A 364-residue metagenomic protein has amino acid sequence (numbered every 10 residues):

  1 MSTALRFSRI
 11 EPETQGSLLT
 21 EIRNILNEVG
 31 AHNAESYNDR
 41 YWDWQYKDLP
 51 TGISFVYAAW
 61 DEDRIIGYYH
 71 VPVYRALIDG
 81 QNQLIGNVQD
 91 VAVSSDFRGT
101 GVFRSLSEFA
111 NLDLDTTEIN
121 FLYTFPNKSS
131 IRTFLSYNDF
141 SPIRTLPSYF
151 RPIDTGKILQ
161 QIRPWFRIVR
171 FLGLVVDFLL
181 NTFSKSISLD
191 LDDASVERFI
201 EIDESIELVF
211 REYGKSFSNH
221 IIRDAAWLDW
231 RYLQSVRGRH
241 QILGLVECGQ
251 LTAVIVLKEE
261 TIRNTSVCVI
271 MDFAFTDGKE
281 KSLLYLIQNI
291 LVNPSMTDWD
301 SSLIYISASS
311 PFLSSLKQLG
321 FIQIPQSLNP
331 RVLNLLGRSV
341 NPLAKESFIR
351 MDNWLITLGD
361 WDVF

Functional and structural regions predicted by a protein language model:
M1-I65, V73, Q83-N87, I162-A226 (+3 more regions): Short amphipathic alpha-helix that is part of the acyltransferase structural core
Q45-A58, G67, P142-T145, Y232-L243: A short helix-loop-beta-strand connector motif used in the catalytic cores of GNAT acetyltransferases and, in some
Y46, V73-D79, F109-N111: Catalytic micro-motifs at enzyme active sites that drive phosphoryl/nucleotidyl and oxygen chemistry
V56-A58, R64-Y74, N87, A92 (+3 more regions): Conserved beta-strand in the GNAT
N82-S95, T265-D277: Conserved acetyl-CoA binding element of GNAT-fold acetyltransferases
V93, R98-D113, E280-V292: Conserved acetyl-CoA-binding loop-helix of GNAT-fold acetyltransferases
N120-F178, R231-Q234, Q241, V256-K281 (+1 more regions): Active-site/acyl-donor-binding loops of N-acyltransferases
F210-Q250: Alpha/beta-hydrolase fold catalytic core
